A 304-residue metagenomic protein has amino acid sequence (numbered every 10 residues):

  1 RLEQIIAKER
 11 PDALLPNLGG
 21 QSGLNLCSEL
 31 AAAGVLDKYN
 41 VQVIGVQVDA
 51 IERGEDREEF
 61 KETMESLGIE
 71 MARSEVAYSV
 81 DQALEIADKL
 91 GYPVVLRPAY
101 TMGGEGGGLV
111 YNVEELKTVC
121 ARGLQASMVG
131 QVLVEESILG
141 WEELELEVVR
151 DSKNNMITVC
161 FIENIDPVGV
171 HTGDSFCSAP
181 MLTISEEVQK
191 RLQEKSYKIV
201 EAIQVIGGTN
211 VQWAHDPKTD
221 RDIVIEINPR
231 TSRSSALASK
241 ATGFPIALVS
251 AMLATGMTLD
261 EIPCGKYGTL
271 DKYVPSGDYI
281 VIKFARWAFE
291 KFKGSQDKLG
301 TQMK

Functional and structural regions predicted by a protein language model:
R1, I5-P11, S22-L24, L36 (+3 more regions): ATP-dependent carboxylate activation and anion-phosphoryl transfer catalytic cores that bind Mg-ATP to form
D12-L18: Periplasmic-binding protein-like
L18, V76-S79, G207: Short, glycine-/polar-rich solvent-exposed loops and beta-turns at beta-strand/coil boundaries
Q21-S22, D81: Short alpha-helical
L26-L30: Short amphipathic alpha-helical segments
K38-G107: A conserved helix-loop-beta module that forms one wall/lid of the active-site cleft in ATP-utilizing catalytic domains
